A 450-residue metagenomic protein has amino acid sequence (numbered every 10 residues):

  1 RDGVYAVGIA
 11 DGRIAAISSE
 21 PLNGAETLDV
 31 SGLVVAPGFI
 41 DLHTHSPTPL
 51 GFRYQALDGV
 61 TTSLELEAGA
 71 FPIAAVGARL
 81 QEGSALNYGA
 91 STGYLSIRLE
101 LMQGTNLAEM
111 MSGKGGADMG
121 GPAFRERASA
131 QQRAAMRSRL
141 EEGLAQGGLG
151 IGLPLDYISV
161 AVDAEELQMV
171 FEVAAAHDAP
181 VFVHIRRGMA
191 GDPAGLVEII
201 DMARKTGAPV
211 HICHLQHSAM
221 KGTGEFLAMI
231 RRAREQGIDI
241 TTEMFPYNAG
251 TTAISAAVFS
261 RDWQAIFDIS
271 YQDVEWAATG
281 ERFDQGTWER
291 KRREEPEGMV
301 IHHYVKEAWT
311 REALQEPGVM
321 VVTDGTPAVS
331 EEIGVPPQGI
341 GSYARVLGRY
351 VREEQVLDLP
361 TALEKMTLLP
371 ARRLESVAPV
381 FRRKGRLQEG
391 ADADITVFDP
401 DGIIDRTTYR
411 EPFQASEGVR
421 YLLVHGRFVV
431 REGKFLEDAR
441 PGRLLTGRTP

Functional and structural regions predicted by a protein language model:
R1, L33-Y54: Di-metal (Zn2+ and/or Mg2+/Mn2+) metal-binding site signature of metallo-dependent hydrolases with the MBL/beta-CASP
R1-A36: Histidine-rich, glycine-flanked metal-binding segment
R1-Y5, A10, S19, A56 (+1 more regions): Active-site microenvironment of metallo-dependent hydrolases
T27-D29, F39, Y88-A90, D239-T241 (+1 more regions): Conserved beta-strand scaffold positions in the cores of enzyme catalytic domains, especially in NTP/NDP-utilizing
P47-Y54, Q132-E142, A194-G195: Short, acidic/polar
R53-A74, A85-S96, A145-S159, H177-R187 (+3 more regions): Divalent metal-dependent hydrolysis catalytic cores, especially in the metallo-beta-lactamase
A70-A75, V160-V170, A194-G195: Active-site-adjacent beta->alpha loops and helix N-cap segments on the catalytic face of soluble alpha/beta enzymes
L101-A161, I200-R204, A208-L359: Active-site neighborhoods of metal-dependent hydrolases
